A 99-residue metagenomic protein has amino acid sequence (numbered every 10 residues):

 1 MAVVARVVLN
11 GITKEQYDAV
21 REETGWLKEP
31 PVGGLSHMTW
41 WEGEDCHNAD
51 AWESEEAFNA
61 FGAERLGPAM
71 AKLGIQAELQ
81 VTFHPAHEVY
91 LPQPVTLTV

Functional and structural regions predicted by a protein language model:
M1-A49, E53-G67, G74-V99: Short S/T/G/P-rich N-terminal loop/turn motif that feeds into the first structured element of a domain
